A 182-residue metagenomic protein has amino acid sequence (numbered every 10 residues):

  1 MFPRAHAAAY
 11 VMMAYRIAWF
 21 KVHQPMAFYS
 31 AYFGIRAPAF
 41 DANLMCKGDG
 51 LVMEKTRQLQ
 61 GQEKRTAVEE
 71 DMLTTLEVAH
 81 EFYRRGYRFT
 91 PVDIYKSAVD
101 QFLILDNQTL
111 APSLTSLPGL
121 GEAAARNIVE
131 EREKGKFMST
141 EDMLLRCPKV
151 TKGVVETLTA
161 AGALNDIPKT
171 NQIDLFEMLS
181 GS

Functional and structural regions predicted by a protein language model:
M1-S182: Noncatalytic, beta-rich nucleic-acid-contacting surfaces in large DNA/RNA-processing enzymes
